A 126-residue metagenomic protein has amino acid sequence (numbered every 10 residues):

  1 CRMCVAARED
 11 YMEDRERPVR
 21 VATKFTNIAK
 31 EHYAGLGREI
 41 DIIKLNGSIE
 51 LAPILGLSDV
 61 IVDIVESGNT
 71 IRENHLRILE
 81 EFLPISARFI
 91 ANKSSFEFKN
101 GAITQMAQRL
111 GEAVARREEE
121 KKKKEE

Functional and structural regions predicted by a protein language model:
C1-E126: Domain-level signature for soluble enzymes in the chorismate/prephenate branch of the shikimate pathway
